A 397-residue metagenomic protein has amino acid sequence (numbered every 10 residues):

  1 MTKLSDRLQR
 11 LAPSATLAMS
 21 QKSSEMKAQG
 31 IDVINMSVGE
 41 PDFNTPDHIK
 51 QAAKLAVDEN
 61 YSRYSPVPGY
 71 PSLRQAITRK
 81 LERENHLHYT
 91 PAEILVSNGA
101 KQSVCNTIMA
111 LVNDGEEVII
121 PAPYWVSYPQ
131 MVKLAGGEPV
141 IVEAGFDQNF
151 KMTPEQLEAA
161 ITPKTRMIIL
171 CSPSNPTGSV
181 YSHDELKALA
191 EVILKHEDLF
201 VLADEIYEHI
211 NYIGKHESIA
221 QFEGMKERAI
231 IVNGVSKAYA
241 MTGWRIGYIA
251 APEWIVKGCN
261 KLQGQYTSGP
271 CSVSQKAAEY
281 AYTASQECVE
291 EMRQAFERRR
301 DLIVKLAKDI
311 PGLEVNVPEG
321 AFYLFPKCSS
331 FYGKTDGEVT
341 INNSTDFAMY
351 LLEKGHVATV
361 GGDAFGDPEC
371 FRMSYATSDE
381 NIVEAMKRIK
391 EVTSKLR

Functional and structural regions predicted by a protein language model:
T2-L4, A12-S14, M19, M26-V33 (+3 more regions): PLP-dependent class I/II
L8: Substrate/cofactor-recognition hotspot
S24, T78, E82, I108-M109: Generic structural signal for well-ordered alpha-helical scaffold segments
Y61: Flexible nucleotide-interacting loop at or near the entrance of a catalytic core
Y64-S97: Conserved N-terminal alpha-helix of the aminotransferase class I/II PLP-enzyme fold
